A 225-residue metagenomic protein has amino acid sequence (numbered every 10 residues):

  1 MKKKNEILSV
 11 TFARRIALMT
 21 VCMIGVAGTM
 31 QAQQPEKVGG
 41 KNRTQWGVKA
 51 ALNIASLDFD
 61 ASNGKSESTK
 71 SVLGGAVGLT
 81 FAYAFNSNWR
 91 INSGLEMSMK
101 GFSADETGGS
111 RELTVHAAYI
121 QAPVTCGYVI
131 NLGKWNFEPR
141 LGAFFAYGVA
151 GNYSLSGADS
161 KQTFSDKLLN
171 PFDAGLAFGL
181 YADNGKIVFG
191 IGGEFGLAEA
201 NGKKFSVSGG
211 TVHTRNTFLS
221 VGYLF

Functional and structural regions predicted by a protein language model:
M1-N42: Cleavable N-terminal export/targeting peptides
A32-G74: Short glycine/proline- and aromatic-enriched beta-strand/turn motifs that initiate or cap beta-hairpins
P35, C126-Y128, K134, G157-K161 (+1 more regions): First exposed extracellular module after export/assembly in secreted or surface-exposed proteins
G40-Q45, L52-D58, A82-Y153, N216-F225: Gram-negative (and chloroplast) outer-membrane scaffold detector with strong preference for beta-barrel transmembrane
N42-T44, T69-G75, H116-A122, W135 (+3 more regions): Residues that define the transmembrane beta-barrel architecture of outer-membrane proteins
S62-E67, T107-T114, K161-D166, K203-G209: Extracellular loop and loop/strand-boundary signature of outer-membrane beta-barrel proteins
G94-E96, K100-F102, S165-K167, P171-F225: Predominantly the C-terminal beta-signal and adjacent terminal strand-loop region of outer-membrane beta-barrel
R140-A174: Charged, low-complexity C-terminal accessory regions
